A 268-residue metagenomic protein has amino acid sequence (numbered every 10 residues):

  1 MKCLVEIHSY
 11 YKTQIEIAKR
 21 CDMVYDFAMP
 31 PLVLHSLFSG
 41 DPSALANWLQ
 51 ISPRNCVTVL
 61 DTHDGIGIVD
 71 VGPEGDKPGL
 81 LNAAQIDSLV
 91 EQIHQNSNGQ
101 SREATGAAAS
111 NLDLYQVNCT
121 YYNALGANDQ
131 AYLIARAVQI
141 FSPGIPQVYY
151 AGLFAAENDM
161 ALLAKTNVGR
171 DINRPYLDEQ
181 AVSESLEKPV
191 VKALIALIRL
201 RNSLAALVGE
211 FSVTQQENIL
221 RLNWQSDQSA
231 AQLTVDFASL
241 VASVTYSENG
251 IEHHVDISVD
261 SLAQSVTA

Functional and structural regions predicted by a protein language model:
M1-A268: Active-site and adjacent substrate-binding regions of carbohydrate-active enzymes
